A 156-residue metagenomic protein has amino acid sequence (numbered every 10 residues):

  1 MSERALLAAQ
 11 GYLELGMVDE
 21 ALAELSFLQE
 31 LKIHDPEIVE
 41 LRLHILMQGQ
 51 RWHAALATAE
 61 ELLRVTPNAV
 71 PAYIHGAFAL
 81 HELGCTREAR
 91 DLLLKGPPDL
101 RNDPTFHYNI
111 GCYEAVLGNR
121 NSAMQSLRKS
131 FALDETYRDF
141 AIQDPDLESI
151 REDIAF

Functional and structural regions predicted by a protein language model:
M1, H34, N68, N102-D103 (+2 more regions): Short coil loop/turn residues that delineate tetratricopeptide repeat
M1-L31, E37-Q48: Alpha-helical segment of the N-proximal tetratricopeptide repeat
E3, L7, L41, H75 (+2 more regions): "A position-specific structural signal for the A-helix of alpha-solenoid helical repeats
E14-L15, Q48, E82, V116 (+1 more regions): Register position in tetratricopeptide repeats
E37-F106, Y113: Alpha-helical adaptor scaffolds
A115-V116, R120-D139: TPR/TPR-like (Sel1-like) alpha-helical repeat modules
T136-F156: Terminal, low-structured helical/coil segments at or just beyond the last alpha-helical repeat
